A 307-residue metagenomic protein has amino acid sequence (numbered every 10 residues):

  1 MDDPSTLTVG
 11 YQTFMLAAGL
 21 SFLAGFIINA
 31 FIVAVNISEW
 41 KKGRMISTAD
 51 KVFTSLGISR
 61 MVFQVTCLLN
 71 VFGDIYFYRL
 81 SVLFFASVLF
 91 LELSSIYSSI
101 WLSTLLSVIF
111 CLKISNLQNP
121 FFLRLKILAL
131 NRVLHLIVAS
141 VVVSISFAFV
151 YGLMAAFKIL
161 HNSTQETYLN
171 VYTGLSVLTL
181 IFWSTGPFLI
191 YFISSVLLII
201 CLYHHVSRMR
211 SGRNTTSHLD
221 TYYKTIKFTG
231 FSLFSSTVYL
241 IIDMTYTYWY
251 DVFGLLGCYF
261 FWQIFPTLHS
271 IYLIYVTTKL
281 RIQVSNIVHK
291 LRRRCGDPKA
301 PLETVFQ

Functional and structural regions predicted by a protein language model:
A17-R79, L102-L112, K227, F234: Structural signature of the GPCR N-terminal helical module
S21, S146-L153, T167-S194: Extracellular-loop-to-transmembrane junctions of the mid-late helices
E39-T48, S115-R132, V196-Y222, T278-Q307: Intracellular signaling interfaces of 7-transmembrane GPCRs
K51, S55-I58, Y203-L240: Intracellular effector-coupling site of seven-transmembrane GPCRs, centered on the ICL3-to-TM6 transition
M61-Y78, S103, S146-L160, K227-G230 (+1 more regions): Helix-to-loop junction signature of class
S98-L102, L128-I159: Fourth transmembrane helix
W101-L102, F231-T237, I241-Q307: Seventh transmembrane helix
T104-L105, A155, I181-S211: Class A (rhodopsin-like) GPCR signature focused on the TM5-ICL3 interface and adjacent 7TM helical core
